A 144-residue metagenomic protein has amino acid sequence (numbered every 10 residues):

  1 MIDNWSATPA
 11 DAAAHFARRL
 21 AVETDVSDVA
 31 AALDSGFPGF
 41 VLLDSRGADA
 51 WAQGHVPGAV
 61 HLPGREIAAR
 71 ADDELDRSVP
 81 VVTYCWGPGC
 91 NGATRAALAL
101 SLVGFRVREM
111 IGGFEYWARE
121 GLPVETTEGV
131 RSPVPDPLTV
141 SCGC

Functional and structural regions predicted by a protein language model:
M1-Q53, T126-C144: Flexible, polar/low-complexity N-terminal or interdomain linker segments that lie immediately upstream of folded
G36-L42, P57-G58, P80, R106: Short active-site oxyanion
W51-P57, W117: Short loop/helix-cap segments at secondary-structure boundaries that form the rim of catalytic
H55, A71, G121: Short, flexible helix/strand-to-coil boundary loops that buttress conserved ligand/catalytic motifs in alpha/beta
V60, S78, V124-E128: Short, hinge-like loop/turn segments at secondary-structure boundaries
L62-A69: Glycine-rich, highly charged phosphate/nucleotide-binding loops
A68, Y116-W117, P133-V134: Short secondary-structure capping/turn micro-motifs that flank functional sites
D72-A118: Catalytic cysteine-centered active loop of the rhodanese-like fold, especially the PTP/DSP P-loop
